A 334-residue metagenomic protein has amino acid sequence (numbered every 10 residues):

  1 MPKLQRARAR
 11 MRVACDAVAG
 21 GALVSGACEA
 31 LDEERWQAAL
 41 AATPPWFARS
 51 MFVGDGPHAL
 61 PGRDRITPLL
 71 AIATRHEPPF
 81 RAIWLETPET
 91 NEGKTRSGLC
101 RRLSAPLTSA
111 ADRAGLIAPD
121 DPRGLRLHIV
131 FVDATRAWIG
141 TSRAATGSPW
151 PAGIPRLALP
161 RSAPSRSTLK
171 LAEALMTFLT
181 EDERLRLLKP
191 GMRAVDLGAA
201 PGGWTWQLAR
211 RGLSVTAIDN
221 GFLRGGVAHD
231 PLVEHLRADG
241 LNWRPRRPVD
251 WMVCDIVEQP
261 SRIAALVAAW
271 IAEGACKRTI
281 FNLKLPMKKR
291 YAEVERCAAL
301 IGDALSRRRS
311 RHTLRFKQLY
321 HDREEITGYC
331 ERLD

Functional and structural regions predicted by a protein language model:
M1-D334: SAM-dependent transferase fold signal centered on methyltransferase-like domains, encompassing both Class I
